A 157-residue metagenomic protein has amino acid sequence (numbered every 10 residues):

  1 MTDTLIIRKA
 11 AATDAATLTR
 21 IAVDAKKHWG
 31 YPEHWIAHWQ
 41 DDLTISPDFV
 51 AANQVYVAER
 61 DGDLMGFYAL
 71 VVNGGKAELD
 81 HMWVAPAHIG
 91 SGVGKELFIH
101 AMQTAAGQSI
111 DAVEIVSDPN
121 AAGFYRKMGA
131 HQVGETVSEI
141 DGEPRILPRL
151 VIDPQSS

Functional and structural regions predicted by a protein language model:
I6-R20: A short beta-loop-alpha structural element at the N-terminal edge of CoA-dependent acyl/N-acetyltransferase catalytic
R20-I45: Conserved GNAT-fold acetyl-CoA-binding loop/helix
S46-V57, E78: A short helix-loop-beta-strand connector motif used in the catalytic cores of GNAT acetyltransferases and, in some
Q54-G66: Conserved beta-hairpin
D63-V71, E78-W83: Conserved beta-strand in the GNAT
H88, G92-H100: Conserved acetyl-CoA pyrophosphate-binding loop and the N-cap/start of the following alpha-helix in GNAT-like
A105-D118: Conserved GNAT acetyl-CoA-binding A-motif
R126-E135: Conserved acetyl-CoA-binding loop of GNAT-fold acetyltransferases
